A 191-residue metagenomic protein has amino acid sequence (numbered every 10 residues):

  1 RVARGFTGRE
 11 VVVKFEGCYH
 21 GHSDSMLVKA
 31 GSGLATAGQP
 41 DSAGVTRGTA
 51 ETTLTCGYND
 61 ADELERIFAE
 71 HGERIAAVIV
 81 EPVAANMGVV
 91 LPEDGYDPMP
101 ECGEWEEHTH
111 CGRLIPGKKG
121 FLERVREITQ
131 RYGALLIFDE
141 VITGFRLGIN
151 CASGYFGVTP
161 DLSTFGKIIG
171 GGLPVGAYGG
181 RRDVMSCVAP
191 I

Functional and structural regions predicted by a protein language model:
R1-I191: Conserved N-terminal phosphate-binding loop of PLP-dependent enzymes in the Aspartate aminotransferase
